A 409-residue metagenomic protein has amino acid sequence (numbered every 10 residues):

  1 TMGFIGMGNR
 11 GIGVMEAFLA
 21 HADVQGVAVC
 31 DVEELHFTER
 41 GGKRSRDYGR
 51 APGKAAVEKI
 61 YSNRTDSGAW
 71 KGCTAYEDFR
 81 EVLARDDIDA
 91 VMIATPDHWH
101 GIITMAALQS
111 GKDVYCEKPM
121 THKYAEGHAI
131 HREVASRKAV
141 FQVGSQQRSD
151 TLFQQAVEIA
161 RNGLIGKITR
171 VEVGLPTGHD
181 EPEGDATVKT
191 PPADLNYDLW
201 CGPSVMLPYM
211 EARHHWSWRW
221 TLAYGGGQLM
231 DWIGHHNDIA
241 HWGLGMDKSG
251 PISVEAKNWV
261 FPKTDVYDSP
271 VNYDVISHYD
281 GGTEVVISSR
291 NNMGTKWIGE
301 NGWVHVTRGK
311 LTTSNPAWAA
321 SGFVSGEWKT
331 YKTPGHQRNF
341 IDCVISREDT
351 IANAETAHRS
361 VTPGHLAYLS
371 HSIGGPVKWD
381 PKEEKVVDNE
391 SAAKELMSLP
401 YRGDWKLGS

Functional and structural regions predicted by a protein language model:
T1-D113, A125-V140: N-terminal glycine-/serine-/threonine-rich beta1-alpha1-beta2 phosphate-ribose binding loop of Rossmann-like
G6, L164-E181, N196-M210, I252-F261 (+1 more regions): NAD(P)-dependent dehydrogenases' Rossmann-like dinucleotide-binding region
G13, P208-E211, Y224-K248, N272 (+1 more regions): C-terminal helical cap and adjacent loop that interface with cofactors, partners, or active-site loops
M15, K54, E58, R80-L83 (+11 more regions): Non-transmembrane alpha-helical segments in soluble domains of secreted/periplasmic/extracellular proteins
D113-Y115, T121-D194: A contiguous active-site-proximal alpha/beta segment in oxidoreductase catalytic domains
D150-V173, A186-V188, M230-V260, G364: Oxidoreductase and adenylate-handling cofactor-binding alpha/beta cores
K189-T190, L229-D231, T264-Y267, S288 (+1 more regions): Short Gly/Pro-enriched turn/cap motifs at secondary-structure boundaries
D198-G281: Rossmann-like dinucleotide-binding domain that binds NAD(P)(H)
